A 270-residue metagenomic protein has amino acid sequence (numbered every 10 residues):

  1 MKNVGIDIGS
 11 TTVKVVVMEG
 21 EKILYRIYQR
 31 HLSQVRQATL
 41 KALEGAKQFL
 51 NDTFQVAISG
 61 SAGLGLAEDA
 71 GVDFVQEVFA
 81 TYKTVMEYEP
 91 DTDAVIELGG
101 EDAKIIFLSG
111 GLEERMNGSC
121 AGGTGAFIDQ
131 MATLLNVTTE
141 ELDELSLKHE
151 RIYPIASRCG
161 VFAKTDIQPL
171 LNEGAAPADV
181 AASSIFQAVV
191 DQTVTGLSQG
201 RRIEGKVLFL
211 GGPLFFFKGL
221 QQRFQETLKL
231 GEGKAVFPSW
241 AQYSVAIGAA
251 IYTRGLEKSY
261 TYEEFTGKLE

Functional and structural regions predicted by a protein language model:
M1-G20, T92-S109, R151: Gly/Thr-rich phosphate-binding beta-strand-loop-beta motif of the actin/hexokinase/Hsp70
N3-Q37, K41, E113-E114, G118: Short glycine-rich, Thr/Ser-proximal phosphate-binding strand/loop in the N-terminal lobe of ATP-dependent enzymes
E19, Y28-H31, A46-F79, I106-R115: Short beta-strand-loop/turn "lid" adjacent to the catalytic site in phosphate-handling enzymes
A62, Q199-T227, P238-Q242: Glycine-rich phosphate-binding loops at beta-strand->alpha-helix junctions
F74-V78, F224-I247: Conserved phosphate-binding/catalytic loops in two-lobed NTP-binding clefts
G110-R151, C159, I251-G255: Glycine-rich phosphate-binding loop plus the immediately following alpha-helix
I128-D129, F237-E270: Glycine-rich phosphate-binding/hydrolytic loop that grips phosphoryl groups
A163-Q199, Q242: Adenine-nucleotide phosphate-binding core of ATP-dependent small-molecule kinases
